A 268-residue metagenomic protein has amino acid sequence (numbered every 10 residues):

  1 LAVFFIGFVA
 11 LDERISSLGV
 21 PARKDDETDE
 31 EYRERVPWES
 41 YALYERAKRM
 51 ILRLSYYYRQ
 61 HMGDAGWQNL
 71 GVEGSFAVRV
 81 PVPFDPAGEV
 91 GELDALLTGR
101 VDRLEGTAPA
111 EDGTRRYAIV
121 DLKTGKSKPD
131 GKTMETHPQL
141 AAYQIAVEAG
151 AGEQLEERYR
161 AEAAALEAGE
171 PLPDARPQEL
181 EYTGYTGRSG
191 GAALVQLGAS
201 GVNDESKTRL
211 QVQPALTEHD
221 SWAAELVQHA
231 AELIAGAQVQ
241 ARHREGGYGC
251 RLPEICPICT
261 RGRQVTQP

Functional and structural regions predicted by a protein language model:
L1-P268: RecB-family 4Fe-4S metal-dependent nuclease core
